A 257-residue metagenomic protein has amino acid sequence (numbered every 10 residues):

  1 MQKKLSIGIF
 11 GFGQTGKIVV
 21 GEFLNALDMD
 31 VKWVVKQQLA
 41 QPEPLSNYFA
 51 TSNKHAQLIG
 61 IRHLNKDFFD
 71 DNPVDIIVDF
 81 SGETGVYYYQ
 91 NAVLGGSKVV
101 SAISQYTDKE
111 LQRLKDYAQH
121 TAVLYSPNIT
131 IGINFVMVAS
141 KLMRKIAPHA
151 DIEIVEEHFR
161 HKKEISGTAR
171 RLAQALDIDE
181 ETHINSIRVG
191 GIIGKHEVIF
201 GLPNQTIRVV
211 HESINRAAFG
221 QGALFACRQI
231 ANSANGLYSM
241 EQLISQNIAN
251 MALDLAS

Functional and structural regions predicted by a protein language model:
M1-L5: Extreme N-terminus of proteins, especially the signal/transit-peptide cleavage junction and the first residues
S6, F10, Q14-F68, P148-S257: C-terminal substrate-binding/catalytic lobe of Rossmann-fold NAD(P)-dependent oxidoreductases
W33, D75-I76: Short, Asp-centered acidic motifs that coordinate Mg2+ and/or phosphate in catalytic or ligand-binding sites
F68-D71, F80-A102, R113: Rossmann-fold NAD(P) dinucleotide-binding segment
V78-D79, I103-S104, N128, E157 (+2 more regions): Glycine- and other small-residue-rich loops at beta-strand/loop junctions that grip anionic moieties
T84, Y88, I103-Y125, I131-N134 (+1 more regions): Rossmann-fold NAD(P)-binding glycine/threonine-rich loop
T121-A169: Rossmann-fold dinucleotide-binding core
